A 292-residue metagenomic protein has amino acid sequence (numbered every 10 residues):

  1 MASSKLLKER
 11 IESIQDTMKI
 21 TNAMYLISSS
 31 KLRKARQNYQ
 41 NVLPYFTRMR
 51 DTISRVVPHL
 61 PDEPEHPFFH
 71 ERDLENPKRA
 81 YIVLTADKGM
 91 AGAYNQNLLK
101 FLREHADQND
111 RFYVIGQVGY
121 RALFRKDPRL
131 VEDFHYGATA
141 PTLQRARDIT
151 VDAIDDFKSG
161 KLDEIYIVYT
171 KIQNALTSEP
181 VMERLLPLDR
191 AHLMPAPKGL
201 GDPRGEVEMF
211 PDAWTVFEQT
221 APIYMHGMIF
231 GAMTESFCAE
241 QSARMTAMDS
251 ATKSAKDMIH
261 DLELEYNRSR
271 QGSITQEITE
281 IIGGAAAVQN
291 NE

Functional and structural regions predicted by a protein language model:
M1-E292: C-terminal beta-strand-loop-alpha-helix "lid" module of Rossmann-like NAD(P)-dependent dehydrogenases
